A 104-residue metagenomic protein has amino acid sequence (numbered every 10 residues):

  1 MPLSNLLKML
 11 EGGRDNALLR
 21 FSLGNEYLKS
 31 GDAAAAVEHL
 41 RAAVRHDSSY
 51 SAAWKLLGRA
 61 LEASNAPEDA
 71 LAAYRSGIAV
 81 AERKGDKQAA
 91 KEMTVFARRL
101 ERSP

Functional and structural regions predicted by a protein language model:
G12, H46, A63, V80-K84: Structural marker of alpha-solenoid helical repeat scaffolds
